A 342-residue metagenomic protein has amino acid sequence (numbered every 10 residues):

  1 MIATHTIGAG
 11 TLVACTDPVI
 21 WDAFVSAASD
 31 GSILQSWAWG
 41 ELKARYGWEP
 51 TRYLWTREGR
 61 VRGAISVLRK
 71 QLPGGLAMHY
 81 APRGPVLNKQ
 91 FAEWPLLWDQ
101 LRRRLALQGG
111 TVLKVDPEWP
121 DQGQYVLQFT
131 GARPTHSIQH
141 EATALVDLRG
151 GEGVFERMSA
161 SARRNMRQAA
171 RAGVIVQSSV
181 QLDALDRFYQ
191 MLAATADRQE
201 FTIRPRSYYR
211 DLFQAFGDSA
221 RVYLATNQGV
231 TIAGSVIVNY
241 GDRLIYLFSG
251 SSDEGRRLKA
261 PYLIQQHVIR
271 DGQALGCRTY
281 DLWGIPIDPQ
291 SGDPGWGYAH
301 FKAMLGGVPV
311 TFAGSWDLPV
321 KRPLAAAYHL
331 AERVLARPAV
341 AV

Functional and structural regions predicted by a protein language model:
I2-A9, A14, A28, L42 (+4 more regions): Active-site/acyl-donor-binding loops of N-acyltransferases
A9-G75, P117-R257, D271: A conserved beta-strand-loop-helix scaffold within acyl/acetyltransferase catalytic domains
W48-P50, L107-G110, A274-R278: Short, high-confidence coil segments that cap the C-terminus of an alpha-helix and link into the following beta-strand
M78, G110-V112, R243, T279: Residues at the N-termini of beta-strands
P82, K114-D116, L247, W283: A cross-family glycoside hydrolase active-site/sugar-binding cleft signature
P82-F91, R149-G150, S249-L258, P286: A short, internal acetyl-CoA/4′-phosphopantetheine-binding micro-motif in the GNAT/acyltransferase core
G84-L127: A gly/proline- and charged-residue-enriched helix-loop-helix capping module
L96-R104, R210-A326: Aromatic (often tryptophan-rich) hydrophobic motifs at membrane interfaces
